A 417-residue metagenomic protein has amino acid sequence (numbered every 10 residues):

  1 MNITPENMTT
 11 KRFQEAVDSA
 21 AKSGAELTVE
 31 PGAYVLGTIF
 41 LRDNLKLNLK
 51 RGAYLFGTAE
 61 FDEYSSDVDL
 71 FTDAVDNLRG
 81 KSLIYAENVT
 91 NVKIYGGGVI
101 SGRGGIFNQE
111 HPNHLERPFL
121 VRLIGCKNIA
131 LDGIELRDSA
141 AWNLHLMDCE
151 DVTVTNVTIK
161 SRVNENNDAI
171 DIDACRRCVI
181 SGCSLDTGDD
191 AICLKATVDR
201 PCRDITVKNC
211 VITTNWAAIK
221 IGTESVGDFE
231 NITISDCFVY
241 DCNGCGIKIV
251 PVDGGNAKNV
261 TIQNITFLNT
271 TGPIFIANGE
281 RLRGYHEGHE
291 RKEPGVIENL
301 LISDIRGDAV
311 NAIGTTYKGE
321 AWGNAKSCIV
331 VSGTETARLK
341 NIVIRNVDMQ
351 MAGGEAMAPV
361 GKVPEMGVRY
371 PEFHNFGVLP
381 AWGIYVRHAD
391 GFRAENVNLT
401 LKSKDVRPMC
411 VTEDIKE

Functional and structural regions predicted by a protein language model:
M1-E417: Extracellular/periplasmic carbohydrate-active domains that bind, remodel, or depolymerize complex polysaccharides
